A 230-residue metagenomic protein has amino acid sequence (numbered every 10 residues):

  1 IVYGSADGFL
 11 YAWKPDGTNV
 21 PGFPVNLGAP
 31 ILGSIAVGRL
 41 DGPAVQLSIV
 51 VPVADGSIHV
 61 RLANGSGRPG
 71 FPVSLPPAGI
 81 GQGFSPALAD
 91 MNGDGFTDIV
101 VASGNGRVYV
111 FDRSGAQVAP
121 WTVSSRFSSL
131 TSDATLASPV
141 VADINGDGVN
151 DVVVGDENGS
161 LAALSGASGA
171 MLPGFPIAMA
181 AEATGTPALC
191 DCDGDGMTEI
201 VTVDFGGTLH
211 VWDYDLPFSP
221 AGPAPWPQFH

Functional and structural regions predicted by a protein language model:
I1-H230: Extracytoplasmic/lumenal domain signature
